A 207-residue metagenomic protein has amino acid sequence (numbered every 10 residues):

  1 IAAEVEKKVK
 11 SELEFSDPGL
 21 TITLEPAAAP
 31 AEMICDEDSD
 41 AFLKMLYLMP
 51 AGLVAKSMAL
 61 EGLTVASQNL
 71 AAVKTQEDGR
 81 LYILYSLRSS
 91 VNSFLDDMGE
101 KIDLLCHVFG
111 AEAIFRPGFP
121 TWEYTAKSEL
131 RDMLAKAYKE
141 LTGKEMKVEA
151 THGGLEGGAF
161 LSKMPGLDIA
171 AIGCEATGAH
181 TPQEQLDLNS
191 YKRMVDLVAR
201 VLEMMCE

Functional and structural regions predicted by a protein language model:
I1-E12, K101-F109, E129, M133-L141 (+3 more regions): Generic non-transmembrane alpha-helical segments
I1-R88: Midchain, well-structured core segments that form catalytic/ion-binding scaffolds
L24-A28, P117-F119, A150-H152: A general secondary-structure junction signal
A31-D36, E123-S128, E156-S162, T181: Short, solvent-exposed polar/charged micro-motifs at secondary-structure junctions
E37-M49, A55-M58, D96-L104, K136 (+2 more regions): His/Asp/Glu-rich mid-to-C-terminal helical/loop segments that flank catalytic regions of hydrolases
L63-E149: Substrate-recognition/cap regions that form aromatic- and gly/pro-loop-enriched pockets for small-molecule ligands
V65-S67, A72-Y82, S86, A135-A137 (+1 more regions): Zn-dependent metallopeptidase/amidohydrolase metal-coordination segment
